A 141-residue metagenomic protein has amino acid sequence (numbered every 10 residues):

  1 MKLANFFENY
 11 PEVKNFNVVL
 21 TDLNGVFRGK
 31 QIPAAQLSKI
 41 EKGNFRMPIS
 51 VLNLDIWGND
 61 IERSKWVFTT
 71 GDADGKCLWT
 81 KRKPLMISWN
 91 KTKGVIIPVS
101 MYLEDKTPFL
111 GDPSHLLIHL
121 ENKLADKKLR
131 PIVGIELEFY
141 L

Functional and structural regions predicted by a protein language model:
M1-L141: ATP/Mg2+-dependent ligation/transfer catalytic cores
